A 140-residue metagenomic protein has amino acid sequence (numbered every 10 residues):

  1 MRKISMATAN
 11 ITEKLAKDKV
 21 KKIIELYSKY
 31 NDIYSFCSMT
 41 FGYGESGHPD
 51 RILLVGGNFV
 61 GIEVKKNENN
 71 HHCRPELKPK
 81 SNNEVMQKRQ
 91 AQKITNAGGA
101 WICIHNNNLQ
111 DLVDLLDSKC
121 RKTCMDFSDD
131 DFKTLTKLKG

Functional and structural regions predicted by a protein language model:
M1-G140: Catalytic phosphate/metal-binding cores of nucleic-acid and nucleotide-processing enzymes, i.e., regions that mediate
